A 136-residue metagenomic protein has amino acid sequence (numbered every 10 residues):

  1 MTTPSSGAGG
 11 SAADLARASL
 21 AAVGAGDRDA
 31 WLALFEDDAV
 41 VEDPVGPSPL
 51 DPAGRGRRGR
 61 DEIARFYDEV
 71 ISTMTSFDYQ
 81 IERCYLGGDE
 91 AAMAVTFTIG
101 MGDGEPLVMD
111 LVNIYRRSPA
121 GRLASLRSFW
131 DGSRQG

Functional and structural regions predicted by a protein language model:
M1-A33, D37: Short, low-complexity N-terminal intrinsically disordered segments enriched in polar/charged residues
A25, S76-F77, L107-M109: Short solvent-exposed loop/turn micro-motifs enriched in small/polar/acidic residues
W31, A39, G59, I63 (+4 more regions): Hydrophobic pocket/interface hotspot
E36-G88: A solvent-exposed, acidic/Ser-Thr-rich amphipathic alpha-helical stretch
T73, I99-V108: Short, cysteine-centered beta-strand-loop-beta hairpins and adjacent loop/turn segments enriched in charged/polar
G88-F97: A short hydrophobic beta-strand element
V108-G136: Short beta-strand edge/turn micro-motifs at domain boundaries
